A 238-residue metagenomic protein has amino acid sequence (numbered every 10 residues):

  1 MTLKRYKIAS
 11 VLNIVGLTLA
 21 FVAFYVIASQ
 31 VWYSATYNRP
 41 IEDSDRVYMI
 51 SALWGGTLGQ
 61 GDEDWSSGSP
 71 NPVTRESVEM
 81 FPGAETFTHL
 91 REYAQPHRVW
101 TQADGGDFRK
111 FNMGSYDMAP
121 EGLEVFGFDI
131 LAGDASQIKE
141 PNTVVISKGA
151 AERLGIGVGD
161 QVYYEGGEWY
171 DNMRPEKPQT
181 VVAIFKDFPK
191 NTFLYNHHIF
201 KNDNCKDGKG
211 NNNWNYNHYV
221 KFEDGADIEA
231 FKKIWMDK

Functional and structural regions predicted by a protein language model:
M1-A9, I41, I234-K238: Membrane-helix entry/capping segments
Y6-A35: Short, strongly hydrophobic transmembrane alpha-helices
G16, M49-A52, T88-H89, V145 (+2 more regions): Short beta-strand segments
I27-W100, R109, C205-D207, N212-Y219 (+1 more regions): Membrane-proximal extracellular/periplasmic loop immediately following the first transmembrane helix
L53-S66, H89-E121, F126-T143, G167-Q179: Short acidic/polar micro-motifs at solvent-exposed secondary-structure junctions
Y116-A132, T143-K238: Mid-to-C-terminal secondary-structure elements that act as membrane-proximal/extracytoplasmic interface segments
